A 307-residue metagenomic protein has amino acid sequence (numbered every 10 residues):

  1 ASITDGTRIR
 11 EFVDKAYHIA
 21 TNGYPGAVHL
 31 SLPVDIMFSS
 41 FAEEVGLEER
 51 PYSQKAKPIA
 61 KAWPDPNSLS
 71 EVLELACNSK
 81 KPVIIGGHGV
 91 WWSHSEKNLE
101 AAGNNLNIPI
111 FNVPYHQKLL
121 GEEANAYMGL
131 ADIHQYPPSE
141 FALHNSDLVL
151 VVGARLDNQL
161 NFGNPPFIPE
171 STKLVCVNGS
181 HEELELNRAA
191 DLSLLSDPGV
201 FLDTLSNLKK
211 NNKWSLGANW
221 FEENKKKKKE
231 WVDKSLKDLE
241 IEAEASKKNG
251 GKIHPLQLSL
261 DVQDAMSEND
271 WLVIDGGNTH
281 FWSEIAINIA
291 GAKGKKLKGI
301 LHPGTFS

Functional and structural regions predicted by a protein language model:
A1-G23, A60, N145-S146, D191-S193 (+2 more regions): Conserved thiamine diphosphate
T4, H29-P33, I85, V151-G153 (+2 more regions): Short beta-strand segments
K15, I19-N78: Conformationally flexible catalytic loops at phosphate/diphosphate-handling active centers
S31, I108-P114, V175-N178: Short internal beta-strands
V45-K57, G121-E122, V232-S246, K293-K298: Gly-rich Lys/Arg/Thr-decorated short loops/hinges at beta-loop-alpha junctions or inter-strand turns that position
P64, A76-V149, A265-S307: Anionic-ligand anchoring segments at beta-strand to alpha-helix junctions in alpha/beta enzyme folds, i.e., glycine
E74, V175-G276: Phosphate/pyrophosphate-binding active-site segments
D132-L184: Phosphate/diphosphate-binding loops
